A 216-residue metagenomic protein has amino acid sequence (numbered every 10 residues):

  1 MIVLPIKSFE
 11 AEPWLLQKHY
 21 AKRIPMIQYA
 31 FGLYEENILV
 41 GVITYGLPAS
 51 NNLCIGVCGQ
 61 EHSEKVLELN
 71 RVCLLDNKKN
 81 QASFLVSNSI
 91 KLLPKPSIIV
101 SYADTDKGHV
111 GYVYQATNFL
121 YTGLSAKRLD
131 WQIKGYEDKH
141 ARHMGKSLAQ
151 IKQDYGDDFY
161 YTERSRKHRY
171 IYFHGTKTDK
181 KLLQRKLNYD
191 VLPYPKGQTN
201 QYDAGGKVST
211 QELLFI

Functional and structural regions predicted by a protein language model:
M1-M26: Short amphipathic alpha-helix that is part of the acyltransferase structural core
P5, G46-T162, Y172: Acyl-donor binding region in acyl/amide transferases
L15, Q28-L47: Conserved beta-hairpin
Q28, S165-Y170: Short hydrophobic/aromatic beta-strand or adjacent loop that forms the aromatic wall/cage of a ligand/substrate-binding
K177-K180: Short, charged/polar, Gly/Pro-enriched secondary-structure boundary elements
L182-I216: Short, cationic low-complexity segments
